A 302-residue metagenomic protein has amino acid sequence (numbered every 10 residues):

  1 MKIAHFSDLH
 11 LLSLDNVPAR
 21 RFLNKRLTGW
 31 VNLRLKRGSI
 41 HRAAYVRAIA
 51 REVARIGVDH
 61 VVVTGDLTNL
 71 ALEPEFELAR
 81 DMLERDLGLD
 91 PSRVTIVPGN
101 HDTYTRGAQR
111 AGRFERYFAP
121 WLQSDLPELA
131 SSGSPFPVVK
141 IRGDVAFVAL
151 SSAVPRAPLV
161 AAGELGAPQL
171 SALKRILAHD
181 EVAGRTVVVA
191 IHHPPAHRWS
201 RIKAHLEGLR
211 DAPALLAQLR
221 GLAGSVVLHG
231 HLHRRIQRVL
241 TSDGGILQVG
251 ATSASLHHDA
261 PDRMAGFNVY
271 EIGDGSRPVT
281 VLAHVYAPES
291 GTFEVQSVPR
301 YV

Functional and structural regions predicted by a protein language model:
M1-F76: N-terminal active-site segment of His-dependent metallophosphoesterases
H5-S7, H60-G65, R93-N100, S151 (+3 more regions): Active-site neighborhood of phospho(di)ester-bond hydrolases with catalytic His/Asp-centered motifs
H10-L14, N69-L72, N100-A108, P155-V160 (+3 more regions): Active-site environment of divalent metal-dependent phosphoester hydrolases
G65-E84, T103-S124, W199-A204, I236-G244 (+1 more regions): Metal-dependent catalytic neighborhoods of phosphoester/phosphodiester hydrolases
L78-A172, A217: Extended active-site neighborhood of metal-dependent phosphoesterases/phosphodiesterases
E84, A204-G275: Conserved beta-sheet core of the metallophosphoesterase superfamily
A157-E164, D180-S225, L232: Active-site-proximal segments of metal-dependent phosphoesterases and phosphodiesterases across multiple
I272-V302: A short C-terminal boundary segment appended to hydrolase-like catalytic domains
